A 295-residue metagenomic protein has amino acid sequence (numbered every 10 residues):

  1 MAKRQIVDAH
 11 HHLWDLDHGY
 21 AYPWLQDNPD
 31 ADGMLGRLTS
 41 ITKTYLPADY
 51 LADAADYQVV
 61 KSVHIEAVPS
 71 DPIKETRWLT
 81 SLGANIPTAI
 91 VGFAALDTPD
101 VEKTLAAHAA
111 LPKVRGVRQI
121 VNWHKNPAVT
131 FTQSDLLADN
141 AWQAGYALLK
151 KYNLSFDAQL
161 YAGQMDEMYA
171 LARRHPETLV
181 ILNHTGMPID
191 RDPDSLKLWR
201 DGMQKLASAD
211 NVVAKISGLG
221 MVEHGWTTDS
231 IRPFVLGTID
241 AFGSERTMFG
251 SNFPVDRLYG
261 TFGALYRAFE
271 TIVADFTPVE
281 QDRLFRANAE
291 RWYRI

Functional and structural regions predicted by a protein language model:
A2-A9, H18-D56, K61, G237 (+2 more regions): Mid-to-C-terminal alpha-helical segments outside catalytic/metal-binding sites
I6-L16, L182-T185: Histidine-centered catalytic micro-motifs
H10, S62, I90, V117 (+6 more regions): Conserved, mostly hydrophobic/aromatic
P29-K43, A48-S70, P87-A95, R115-N122 (+1 more regions): Divalent metal-dependent hydrolysis catalytic cores, especially in the metallo-beta-lactamase
I41, V68-K74, A94-E102, L160-D166 (+3 more regions): Acidic-and-aromatic substrate-binding clefts and catalytic sites of carbohydrate-active enzymes
P47-L51, T76-T80, V101-A106, W142-Y146 (+4 more regions): Generic structural signal for well-ordered alpha-helices, preferentially at hydrophobic/aromatic core positions
S70-G163, A170, K215-V222: Active-site gating/metal-coordination segments in enzymes
T132-M248: Catalytic pocket-lining loop regions of alpha/beta-barrel enzymes, especially the amidohydrolase/enolase/GH5 lineages
